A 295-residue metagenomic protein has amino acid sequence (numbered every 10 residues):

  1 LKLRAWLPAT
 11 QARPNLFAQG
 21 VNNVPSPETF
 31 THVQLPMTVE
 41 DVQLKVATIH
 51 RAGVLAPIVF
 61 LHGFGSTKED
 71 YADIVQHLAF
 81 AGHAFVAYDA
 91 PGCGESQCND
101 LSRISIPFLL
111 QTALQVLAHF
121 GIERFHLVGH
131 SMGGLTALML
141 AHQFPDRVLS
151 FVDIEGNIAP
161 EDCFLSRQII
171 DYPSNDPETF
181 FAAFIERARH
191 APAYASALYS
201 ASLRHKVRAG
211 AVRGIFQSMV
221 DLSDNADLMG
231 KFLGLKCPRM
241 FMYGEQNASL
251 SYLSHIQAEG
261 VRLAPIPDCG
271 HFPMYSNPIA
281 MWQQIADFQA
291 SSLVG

Functional and structural regions predicted by a protein language model:
E40-H50: A short loop-to-beta-strand scaffold at the N-terminal edge of the catalytic core in hydrolase folds
I49-E95: Conserved HGGG/HGGXW glycine-rich cap/lid loop of the alpha/beta-hydrolase fold
D70-A72, S96-S102, C163-L165, L253: Conserved catalytic-core motifs of eukaryotic protein kinase domains, centered on the activation segment
F80, V86-V128, M132, W282: Active-site loop/oxyanion-hole signature of alpha/beta-hydrolase fold enzymes
L138, H142, L149-T179: Flexible "cap/lid" loop of the alpha/beta hydrolase fold
C163-F164, E178-G234: Conserved alpha/beta-hydrolase catalytic His-Asp/Glu region
P238-G270, Y275: Conserved loop-alpha-helix segment in the C-terminal half of the alpha/beta-hydrolase fold that carries the catalytic
R262-G295: Catalytic active-site module of serine/aspartate enzymes centered on a nucleophile-bearing elbow/loop
